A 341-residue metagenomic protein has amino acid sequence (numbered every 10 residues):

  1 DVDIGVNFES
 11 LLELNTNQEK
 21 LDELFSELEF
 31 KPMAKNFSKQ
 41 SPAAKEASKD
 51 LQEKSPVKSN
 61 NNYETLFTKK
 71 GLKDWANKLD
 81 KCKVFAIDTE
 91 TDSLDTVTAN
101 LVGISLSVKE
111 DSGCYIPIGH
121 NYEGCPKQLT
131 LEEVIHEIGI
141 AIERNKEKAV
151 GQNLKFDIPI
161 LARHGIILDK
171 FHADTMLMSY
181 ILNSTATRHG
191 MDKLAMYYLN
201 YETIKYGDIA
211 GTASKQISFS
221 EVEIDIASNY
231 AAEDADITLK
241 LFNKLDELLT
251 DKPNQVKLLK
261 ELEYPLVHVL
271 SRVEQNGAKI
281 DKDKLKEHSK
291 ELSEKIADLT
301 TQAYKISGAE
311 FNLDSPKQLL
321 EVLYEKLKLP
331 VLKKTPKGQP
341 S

Functional and structural regions predicted by a protein language model:
D1-Y122, E143, A186, L194 (+3 more regions): Conserved "right-hand" nucleotidyltransferase catalytic core of DNA-directed polymerases
A86, K146-L154: Acidic beta-strand-to-loop metal/phosphate-binding motif
D88, V134-I138, A173: Catalytic cores of nucleotide-enabled group-transfer and carboxylate-activating enzymes in metabolic and assembly-line
T130-K146: Short, basic/hydrophobic alpha-helical segments
E132-I135, T175, R188-D192, A232-A235: Amphipathic alpha-helical transducer elements in NTP-driven molecular machines
K155-I158, L177, A186, Q318: Conserved nucleotide-binding/hydrolysis micro-motifs of P-loop NTPases
D157-G165: Short Gly/Thr/Asp-enriched flexible loops that form oxyanion-binding sites at enzyme active sites
I167-S184, M191, Y198: Conserved beta-strand -> loop -> alpha-helix junction used to position metal-binding or nucleic-acid-contacting
